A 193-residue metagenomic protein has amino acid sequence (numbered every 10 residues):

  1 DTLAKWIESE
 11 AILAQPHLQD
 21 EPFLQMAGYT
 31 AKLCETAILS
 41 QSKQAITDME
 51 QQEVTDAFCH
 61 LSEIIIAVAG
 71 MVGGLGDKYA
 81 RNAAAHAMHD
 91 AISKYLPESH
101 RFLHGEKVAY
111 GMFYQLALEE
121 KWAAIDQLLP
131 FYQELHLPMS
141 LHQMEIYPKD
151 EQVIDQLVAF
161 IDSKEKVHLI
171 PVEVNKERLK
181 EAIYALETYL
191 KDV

Functional and structural regions predicted by a protein language model:
D1-Y29: A glycine/threonine-rich phosphate-anchoring loop and its flanking beta-alpha core in nucleotide/phosphate-binding
L3, H86-M88, L141: Generic structural signal marking isolated hydrophobic packing positions within regular secondary structure
W6, E10-A14, A45, V68 (+3 more regions): A short secondary-structure junction motif
W6-E10, Y95-L96, Q115-E119, I161 (+1 more regions): Generic structural signal for hydrophobic core residues of well-folded globular domains
I12, P16, T47, Q51 (+5 more regions): Intrinsically disordered or highly flexible coil/loop and linker segments, enriched in small and charged/polar residues
H17, E21, D56, Y79 (+5 more regions): Residue-level signal for alpha-helical context at structural boundaries
D20-F131: Active-site segments that bind and position negatively charged phosphate/pyrophosphate groups
K121-V193: C-terminal charged capping/lid subdomain of soluble metabolic enzymes
